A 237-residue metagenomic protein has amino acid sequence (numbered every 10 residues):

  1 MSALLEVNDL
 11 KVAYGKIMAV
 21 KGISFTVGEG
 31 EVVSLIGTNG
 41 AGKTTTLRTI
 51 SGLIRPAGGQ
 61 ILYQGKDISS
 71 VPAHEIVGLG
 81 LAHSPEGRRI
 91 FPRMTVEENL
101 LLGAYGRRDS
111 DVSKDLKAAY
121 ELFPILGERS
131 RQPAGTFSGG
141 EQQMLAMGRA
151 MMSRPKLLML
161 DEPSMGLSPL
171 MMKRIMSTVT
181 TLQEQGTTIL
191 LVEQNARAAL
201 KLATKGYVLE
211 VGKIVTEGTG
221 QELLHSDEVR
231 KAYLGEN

Functional and structural regions predicted by a protein language model:
S2-N237: Glycine-rich phosphate-binding loops of nucleotide-dependent enzymes
